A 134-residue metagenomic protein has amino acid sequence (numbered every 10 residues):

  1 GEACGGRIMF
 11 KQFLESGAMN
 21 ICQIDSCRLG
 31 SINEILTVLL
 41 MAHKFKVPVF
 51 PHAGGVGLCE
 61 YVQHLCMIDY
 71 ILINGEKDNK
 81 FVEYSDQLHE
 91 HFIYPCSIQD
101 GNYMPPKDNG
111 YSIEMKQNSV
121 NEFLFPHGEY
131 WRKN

Functional and structural regions predicted by a protein language model:
G1-N102, P106-N109: Shared catalytic-loop signature of beta/alpha-barrel
G110-N134: Extended hydrophobic packing segments that form well-structured cores
